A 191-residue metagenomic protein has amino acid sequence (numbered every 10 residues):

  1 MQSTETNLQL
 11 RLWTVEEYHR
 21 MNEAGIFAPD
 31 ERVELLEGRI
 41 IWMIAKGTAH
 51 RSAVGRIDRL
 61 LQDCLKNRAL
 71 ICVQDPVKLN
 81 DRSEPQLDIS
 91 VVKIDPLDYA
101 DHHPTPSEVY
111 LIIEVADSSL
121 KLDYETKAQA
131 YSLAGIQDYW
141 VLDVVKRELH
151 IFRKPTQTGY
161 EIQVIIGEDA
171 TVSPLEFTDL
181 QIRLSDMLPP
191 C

Functional and structural regions predicted by a protein language model:
M1-C191: Gly/Pro/Ser/Thr-rich low-complexity, intrinsically disordered segments predominantly at protein N-termini
